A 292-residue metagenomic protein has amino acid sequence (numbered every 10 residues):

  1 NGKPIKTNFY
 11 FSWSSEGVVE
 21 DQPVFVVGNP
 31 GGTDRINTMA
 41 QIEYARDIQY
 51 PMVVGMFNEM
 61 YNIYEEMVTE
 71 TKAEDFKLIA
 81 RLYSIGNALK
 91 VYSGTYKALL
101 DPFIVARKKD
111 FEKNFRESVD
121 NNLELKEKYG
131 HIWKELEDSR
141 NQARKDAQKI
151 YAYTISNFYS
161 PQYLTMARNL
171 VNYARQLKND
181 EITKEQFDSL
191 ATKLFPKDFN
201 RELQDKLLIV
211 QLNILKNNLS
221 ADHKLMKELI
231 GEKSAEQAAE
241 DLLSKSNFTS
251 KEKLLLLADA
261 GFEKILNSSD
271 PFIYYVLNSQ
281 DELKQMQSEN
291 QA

Functional and structural regions predicted by a protein language model:
N1-A292: Terminal presequence/propeptide segments associated with secretion/organelle targeting and zymogen/polyprotein
